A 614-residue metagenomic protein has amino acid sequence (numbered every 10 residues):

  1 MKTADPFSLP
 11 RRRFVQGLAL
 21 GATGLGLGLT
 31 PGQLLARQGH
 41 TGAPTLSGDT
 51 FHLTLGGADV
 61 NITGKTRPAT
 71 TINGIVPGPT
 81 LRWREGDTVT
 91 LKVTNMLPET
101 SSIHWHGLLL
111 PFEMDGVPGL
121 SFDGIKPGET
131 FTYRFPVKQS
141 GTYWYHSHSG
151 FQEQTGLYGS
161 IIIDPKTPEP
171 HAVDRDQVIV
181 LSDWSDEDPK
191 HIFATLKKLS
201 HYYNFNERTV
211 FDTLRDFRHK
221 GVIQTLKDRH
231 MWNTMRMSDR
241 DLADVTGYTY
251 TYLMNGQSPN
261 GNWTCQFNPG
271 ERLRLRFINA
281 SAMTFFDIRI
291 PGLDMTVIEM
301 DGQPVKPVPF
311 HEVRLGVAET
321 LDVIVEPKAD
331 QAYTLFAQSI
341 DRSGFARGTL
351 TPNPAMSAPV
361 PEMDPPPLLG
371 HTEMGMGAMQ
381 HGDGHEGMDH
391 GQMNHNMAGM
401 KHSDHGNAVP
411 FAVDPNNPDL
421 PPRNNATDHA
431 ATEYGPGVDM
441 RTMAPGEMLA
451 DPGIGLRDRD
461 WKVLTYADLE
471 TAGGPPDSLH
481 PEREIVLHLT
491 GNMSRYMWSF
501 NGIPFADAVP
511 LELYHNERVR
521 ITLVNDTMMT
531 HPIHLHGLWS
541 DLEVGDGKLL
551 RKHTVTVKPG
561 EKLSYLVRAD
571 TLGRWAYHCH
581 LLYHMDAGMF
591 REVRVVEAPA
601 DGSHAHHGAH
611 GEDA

Functional and structural regions predicted by a protein language model:
K2-L9, Q16-V317, V323-I324, P354-S403 (+3 more regions): Histidine-centered copper-binding motifs that mark active-site loops of extracellular/periplasmic copper enzymes
Q38-S47, F51, D419-R423, T427-H429 (+5 more regions): N-terminal pre-domain segments of enzymes
I62-G64, G107, E113-F122, T296-H311 (+8 more regions): Active-site pocket scaffolds in enzymes
G78-P79, G261-T264, R274-R276, T284-F285 (+8 more regions): Generic recognition of flexible, low-complexity loop/linker segments
E99, E169, D186, M283-F285 (+7 more regions): Short beta-strands and strand-coil junctions in structured, solvent-facing domains, enriched
P136-S140, E326-A332, R568-R574: Short, surface-exposed loop/turn segments at beta-strand-coil junctions that are enriched for proline with nearby
W144-S149, A332-I340, W575-C579: Short, aromatic- and glycine-rich surface loops/edge beta-strands on solvent-exposed regions
P291, M295-T296, T320, I324 (+1 more regions): Conserved small-residue hotspots that stabilize compact domain segments
